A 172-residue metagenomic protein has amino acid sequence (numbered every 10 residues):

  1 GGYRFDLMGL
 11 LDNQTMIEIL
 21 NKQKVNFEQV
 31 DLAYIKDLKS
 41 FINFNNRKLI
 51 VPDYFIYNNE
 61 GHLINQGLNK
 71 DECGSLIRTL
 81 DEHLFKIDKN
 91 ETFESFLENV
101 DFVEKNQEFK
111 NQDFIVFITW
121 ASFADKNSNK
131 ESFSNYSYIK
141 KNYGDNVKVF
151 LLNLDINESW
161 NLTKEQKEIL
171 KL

Functional and structural regions predicted by a protein language model:
Y3-I50, N58-N59, Q66-E108: N-terminal "domain-start" segment that seeds a small globular fold
L7-G9, V25-I35, G144-L172: Thiol-based oxidoreductase modules, predominantly thioredoxin-like and allied folds used for disulfide exchange
Y57-H62, A121: Short, flexible beta-strand-to-coil junctions
Q66-G67, N127-K130, W160-K164: A short acidic (Asp/Glu
C73, S134-Y136, E168: Glycine-rich, phosphate-binding/catalytic loops in enzymes
I77-T79, Y138-N142, K171-L172: Short, surface-exposed linear patches
N99-N142, V149-L152: Short active-site neighborhood of thiol/selenol oxidoreductases, capturing the structured segment around
